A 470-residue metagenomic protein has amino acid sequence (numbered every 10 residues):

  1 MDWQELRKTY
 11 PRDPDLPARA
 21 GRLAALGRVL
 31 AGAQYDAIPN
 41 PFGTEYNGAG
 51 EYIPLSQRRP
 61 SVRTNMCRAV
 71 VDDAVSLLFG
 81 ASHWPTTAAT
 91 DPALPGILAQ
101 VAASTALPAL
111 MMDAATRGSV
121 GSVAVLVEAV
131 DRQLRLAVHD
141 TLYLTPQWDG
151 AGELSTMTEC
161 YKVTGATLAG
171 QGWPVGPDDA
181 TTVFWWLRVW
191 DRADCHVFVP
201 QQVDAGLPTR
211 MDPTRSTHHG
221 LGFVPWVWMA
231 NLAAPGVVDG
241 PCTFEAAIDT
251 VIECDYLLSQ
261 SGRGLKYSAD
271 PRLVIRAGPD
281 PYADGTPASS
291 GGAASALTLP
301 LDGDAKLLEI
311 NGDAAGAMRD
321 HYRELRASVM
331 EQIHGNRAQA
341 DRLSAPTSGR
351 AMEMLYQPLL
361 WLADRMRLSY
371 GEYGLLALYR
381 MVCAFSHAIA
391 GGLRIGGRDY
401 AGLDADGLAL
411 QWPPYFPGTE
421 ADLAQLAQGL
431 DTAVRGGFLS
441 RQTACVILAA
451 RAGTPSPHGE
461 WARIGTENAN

Functional and structural regions predicted by a protein language model:
M1-Y143, W148-A151: Extended, helix-rich architectural segments
P11-P14, R59, R63, D313 (+3 more regions): Conserved aromatic-histidine-acidic binding/catalytic patches
D13, L30, A37, S104-M112 (+13 more regions): Short secondary-structure junctions and interdomain/linker hinges
R68-A81, V120-V123, A246-Y267, R380: Short, hydrophobic/amphipathic alpha-helical patches that form generic packing surfaces within helical domains
T90-L94, A106, A246, H321 (+4 more regions): Short amphipathic alpha-helical segments
R117-V120, A124-P235: Extended, regular secondary-structure scaffolds
T209-A351: Extended, charged amphipathic alpha-helical segments
G285-L297, E324-N470: C-terminal helix-loop subdomains that flank or include functional centers
